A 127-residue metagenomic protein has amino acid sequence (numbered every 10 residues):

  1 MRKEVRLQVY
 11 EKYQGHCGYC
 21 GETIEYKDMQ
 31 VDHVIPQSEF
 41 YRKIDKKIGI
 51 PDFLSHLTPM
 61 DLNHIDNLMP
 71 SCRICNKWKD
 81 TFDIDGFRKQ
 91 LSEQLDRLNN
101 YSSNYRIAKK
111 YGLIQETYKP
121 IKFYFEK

Functional and structural regions predicted by a protein language model:
M1-Q8, K12, E22-I24, D45-M69 (+2 more regions): Extended charged
G15-H16, Q30, S71: The −1 position to Zn-ligating cysteines in a subset of zinc-ribbon hairpins
E25-M29: A short coil-to-beta-strand element that immediately follows conserved catalytic motifs
Q30-P36: Histidine-centered catalytic micro-motifs used for acid/base chemistry in nuclease and nucleotide-processing active
H33, I44-D45: Generic secondary-structure boundary signal with a strong preference for alpha-helix termini
F40-R42: Compact nucleic-acid interaction/catalytic patches
